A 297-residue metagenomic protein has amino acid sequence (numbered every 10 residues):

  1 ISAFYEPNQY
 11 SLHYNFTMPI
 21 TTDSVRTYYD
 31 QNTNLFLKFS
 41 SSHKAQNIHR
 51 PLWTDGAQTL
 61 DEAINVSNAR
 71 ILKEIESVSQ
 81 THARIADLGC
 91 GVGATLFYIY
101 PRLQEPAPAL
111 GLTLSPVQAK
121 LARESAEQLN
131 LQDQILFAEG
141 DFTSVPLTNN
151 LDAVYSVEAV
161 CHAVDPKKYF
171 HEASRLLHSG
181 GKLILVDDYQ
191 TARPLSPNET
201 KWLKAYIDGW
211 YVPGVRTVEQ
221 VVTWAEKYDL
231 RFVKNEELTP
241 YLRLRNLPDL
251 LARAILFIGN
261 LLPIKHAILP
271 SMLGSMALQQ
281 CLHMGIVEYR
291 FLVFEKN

Functional and structural regions predicted by a protein language model:
M18-F39: N-terminal auxiliary segments of SAM/dcSAM-dependent transferases
N47-R50, D61-T81: Conserved alpha-helix/loop element of class I SAM-dependent methyltransferases that forms part of the SAM/SAH-binding
R84-A86, V92-D141: Class I SAM-dependent methyltransferase SAM/SAH-binding core
T143-V154: A short acidic, Gly/Pro-enriched loop at the edge of an enzyme's catalytic core that lines a small-molecule cofactor
K167-K182: A short glycine-rich, Lys/Arg-flanked "PGG" loop and its adjoining helix->strand segment in the class I
Y189-V212: Short, glycine-/aromatic-enriched active-site segment of Class I SAM-dependent methyltransferases
P213-D229: Short alpha-helix
K234-N297: Conserved Class I S-adenosyl-L-methionine
